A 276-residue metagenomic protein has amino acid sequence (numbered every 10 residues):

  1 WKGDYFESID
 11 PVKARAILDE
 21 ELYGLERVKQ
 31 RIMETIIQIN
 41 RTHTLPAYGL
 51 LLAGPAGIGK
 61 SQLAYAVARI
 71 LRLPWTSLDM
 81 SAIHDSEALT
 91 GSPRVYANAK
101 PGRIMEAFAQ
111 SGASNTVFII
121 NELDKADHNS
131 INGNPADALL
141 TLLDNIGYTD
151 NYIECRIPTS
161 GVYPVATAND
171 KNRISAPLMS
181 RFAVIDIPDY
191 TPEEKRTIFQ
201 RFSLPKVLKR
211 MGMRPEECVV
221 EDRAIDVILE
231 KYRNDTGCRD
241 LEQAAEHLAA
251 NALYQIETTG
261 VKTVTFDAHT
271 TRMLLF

Functional and structural regions predicted by a protein language model:
W1-A53, A252: Pre-Walker A (pre-P-loop) alpha-helix and adjacent loop at the N terminus of AAA/AAA+ ATPase modules, a conserved
G3-D4, G112, D170-S180, V184-E246 (+1 more regions): Conserved C-terminal "switch" segment of AAA+ ATPases
L45-M80, A109-Q110, A176: Walker A/P-loop
L45-Y48, L71-R72, T90, S111-T116 (+3 more regions): Short loop/turn elements that form and flank the Walker-type P-loop nucleotide-binding site in RecA-like NTPase cores
I70-K100, A107, E194: AAA+/P-loop NTPase substrate/partner-engagement loops
K100-P101, T116, E122, I131 (+4 more regions): Helical "lid/switch" subdomain of P-loop NTPase nucleotide-binding domains
S111-I119, D150-A168, E216-V220, T265-H269: AAA+/SF3 P-loop NTPase mechanochemical coupling elements
I120-P158: Conserved catalytic/switch belt of AAA+ P-loop NTPases
